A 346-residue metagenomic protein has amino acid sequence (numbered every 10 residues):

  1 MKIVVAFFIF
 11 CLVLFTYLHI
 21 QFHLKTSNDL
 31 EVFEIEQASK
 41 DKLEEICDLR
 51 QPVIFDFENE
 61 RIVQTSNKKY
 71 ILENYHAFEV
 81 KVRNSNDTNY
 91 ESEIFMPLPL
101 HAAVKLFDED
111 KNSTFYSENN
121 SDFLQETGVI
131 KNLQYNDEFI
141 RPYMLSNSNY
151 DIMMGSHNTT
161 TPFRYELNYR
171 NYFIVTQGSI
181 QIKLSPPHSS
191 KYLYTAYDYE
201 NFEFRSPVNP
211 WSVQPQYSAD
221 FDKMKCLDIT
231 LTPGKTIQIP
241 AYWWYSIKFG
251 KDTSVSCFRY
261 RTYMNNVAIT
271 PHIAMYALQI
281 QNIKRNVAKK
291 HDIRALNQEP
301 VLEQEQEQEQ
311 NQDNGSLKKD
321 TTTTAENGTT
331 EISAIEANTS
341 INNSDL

Functional and structural regions predicted by a protein language model:
M1-T236, W244-L346: N-terminal accessory scaffold of Fe(II)-dependent oxygenases
